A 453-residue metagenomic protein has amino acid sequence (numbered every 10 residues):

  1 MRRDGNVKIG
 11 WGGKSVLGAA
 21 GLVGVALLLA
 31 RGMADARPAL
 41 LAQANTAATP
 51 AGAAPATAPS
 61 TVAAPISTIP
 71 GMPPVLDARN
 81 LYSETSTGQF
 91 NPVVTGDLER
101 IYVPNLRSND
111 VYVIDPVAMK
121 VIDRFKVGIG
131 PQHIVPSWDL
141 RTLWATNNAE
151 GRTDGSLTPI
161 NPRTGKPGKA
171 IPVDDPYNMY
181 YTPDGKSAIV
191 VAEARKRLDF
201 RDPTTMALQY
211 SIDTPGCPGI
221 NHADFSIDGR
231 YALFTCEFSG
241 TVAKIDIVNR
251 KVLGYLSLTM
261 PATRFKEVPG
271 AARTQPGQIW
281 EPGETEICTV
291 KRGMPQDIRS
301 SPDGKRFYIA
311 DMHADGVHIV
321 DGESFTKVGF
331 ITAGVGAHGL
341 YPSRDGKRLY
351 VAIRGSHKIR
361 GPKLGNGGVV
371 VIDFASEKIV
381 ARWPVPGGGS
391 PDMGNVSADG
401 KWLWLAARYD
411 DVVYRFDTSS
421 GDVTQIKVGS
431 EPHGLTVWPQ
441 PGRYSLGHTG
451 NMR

Functional and structural regions predicted by a protein language model:
M1-R3, G32, G389: Exposed, low-complexity/repetitive linear segments and helix-based recognition motifs, biased toward charged/polar
M1-W11: N-terminal secretory signal peptides that target proteins for export/translocation
N6-K8, G32, T205: Residue-level detector of intrinsically disordered terminal segments
G12-G18: Short, hydrophobic alpha-helical membrane anchors of single-pass surface/secreted proteins
A19-A30: Bacterial N-terminal signal peptides
L29-P38: Hydrophobic single-pass membrane-insertion segments
R37-R453: Predominantly soluble domains enriched in secretory-pathway, periplasmic, or organellar proteins
